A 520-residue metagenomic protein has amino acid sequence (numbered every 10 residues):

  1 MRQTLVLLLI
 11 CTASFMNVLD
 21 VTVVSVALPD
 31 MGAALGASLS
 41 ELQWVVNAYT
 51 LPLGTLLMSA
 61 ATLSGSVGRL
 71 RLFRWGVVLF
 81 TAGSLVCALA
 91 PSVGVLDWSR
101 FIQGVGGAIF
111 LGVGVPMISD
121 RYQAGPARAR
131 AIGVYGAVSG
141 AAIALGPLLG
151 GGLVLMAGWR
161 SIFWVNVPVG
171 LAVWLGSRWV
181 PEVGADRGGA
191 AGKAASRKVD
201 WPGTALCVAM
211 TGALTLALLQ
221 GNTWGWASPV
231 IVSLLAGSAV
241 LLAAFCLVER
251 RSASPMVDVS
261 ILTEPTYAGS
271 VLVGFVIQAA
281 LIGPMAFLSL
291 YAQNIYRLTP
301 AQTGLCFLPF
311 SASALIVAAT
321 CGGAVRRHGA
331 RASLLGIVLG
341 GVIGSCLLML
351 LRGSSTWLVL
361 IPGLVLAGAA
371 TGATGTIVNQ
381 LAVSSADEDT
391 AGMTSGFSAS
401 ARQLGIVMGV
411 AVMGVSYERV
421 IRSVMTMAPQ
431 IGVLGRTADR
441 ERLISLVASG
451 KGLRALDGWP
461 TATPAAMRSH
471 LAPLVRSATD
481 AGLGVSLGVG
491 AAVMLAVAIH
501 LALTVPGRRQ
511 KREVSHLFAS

Functional and structural regions predicted by a protein language model:
Q3-V26, L35, L39, V45 (+5 more regions): 12-transmembrane solute porter fold
S14, V77, G83-S84, S99-R100 (+5 more regions): A generic transmembrane-helix signature of 12-TM secondary carrier transporters
N47-A61, G114-V115, L308-T320: Central cavity-lining transmembrane alpha-helices of secondary-active solute carriers, predominantly the Major
G54-T55, L85, A144, L148 (+4 more regions): Hydrophobic/small/kink-forming positions within alpha-helical transmembrane segments of polytopic membrane proteins
L57, T62-P202, P229, S354: Helix-loop-helix hairpins in multi-pass membrane proteins, especially solute transporters
G112, G140-G151, T211, A318 (+1 more regions): Glycine/proline-centered helix-kink
G133, L155-V276, A280, L298: Hydrophobic transmembrane-helix bundles of small-molecule transporters
R402-P506, K511, L517-S520: Hydrophobic transmembrane architecture of multi-pass small-molecule transporters
